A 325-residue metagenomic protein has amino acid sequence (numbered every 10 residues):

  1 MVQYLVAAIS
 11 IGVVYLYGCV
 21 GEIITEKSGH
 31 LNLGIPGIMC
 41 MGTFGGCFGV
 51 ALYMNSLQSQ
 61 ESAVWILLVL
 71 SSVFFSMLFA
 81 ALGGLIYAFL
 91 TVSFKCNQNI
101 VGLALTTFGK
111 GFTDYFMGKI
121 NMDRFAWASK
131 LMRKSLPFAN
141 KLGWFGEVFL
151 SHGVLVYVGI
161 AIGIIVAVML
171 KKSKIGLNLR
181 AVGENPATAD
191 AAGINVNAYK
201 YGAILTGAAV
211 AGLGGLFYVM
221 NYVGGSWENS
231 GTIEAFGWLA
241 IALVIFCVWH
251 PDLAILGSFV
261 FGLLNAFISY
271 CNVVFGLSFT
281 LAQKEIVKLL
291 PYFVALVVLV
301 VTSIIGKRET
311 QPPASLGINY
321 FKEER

Functional and structural regions predicted by a protein language model:
M1-C19, L31, G45, N55-S71: Membrane-interfacial amphipathic/re-entrant helices at transmembrane-helix boundaries
G18, T43-C47, K110-D114, V156-M169 (+4 more regions): Hydrophobic core segments of alpha-helical transmembrane domains in multi-pass membrane transport and ion-translocation
T25-L31, G83-A139, K172, A235 (+1 more regions): Short loop segments and helix-boundary regions at transmembrane helix junctions of multi-pass inner-membrane proteins
S59-F108, A161, N265: Alpha-helical transmembrane segments within multi-pass membrane transporters and channels
G109-K171, S230, G276-V287, P313-R325: Transmembrane helix-bundle core of multi-pass membrane transporters and related energy-transducing complexes
F149-W227, L256: Helix-loop-helix "hairpin" substructures at the membrane interface of multi-pass membrane proteins
E184-A191, N197-A198, N272-R325: Cytosolic-side transmembrane-helix boundaries in multi-pass membrane proteins
A211, N221, G225-Y292: Transmembrane alpha-helical segments in multi-pass inner-membrane proteins
